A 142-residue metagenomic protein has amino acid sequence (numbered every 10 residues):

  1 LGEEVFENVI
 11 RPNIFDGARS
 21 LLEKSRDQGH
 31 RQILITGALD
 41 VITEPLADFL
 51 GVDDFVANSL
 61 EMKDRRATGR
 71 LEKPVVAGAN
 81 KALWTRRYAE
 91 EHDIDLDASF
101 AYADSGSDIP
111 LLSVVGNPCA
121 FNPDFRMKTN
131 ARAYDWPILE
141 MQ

Functional and structural regions predicted by a protein language model:
L1-E3, E7-Q142: C-terminal cap/substrate-recognition subdomain and adjoining C-terminal extension of metal-dependent phosphatase-like
